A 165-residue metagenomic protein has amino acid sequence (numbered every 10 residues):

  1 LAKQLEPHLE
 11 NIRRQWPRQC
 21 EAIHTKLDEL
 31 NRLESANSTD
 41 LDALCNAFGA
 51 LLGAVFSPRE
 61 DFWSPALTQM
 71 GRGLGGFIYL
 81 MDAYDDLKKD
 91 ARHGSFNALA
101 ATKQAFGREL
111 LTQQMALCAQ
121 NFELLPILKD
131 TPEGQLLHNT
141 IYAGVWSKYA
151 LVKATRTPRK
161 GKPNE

Functional and structural regions predicted by a protein language model:
L1-Q69, G76, L80-T112, A116 (+2 more regions): Acidic catalytic motifs of isoprenoid enzymes
